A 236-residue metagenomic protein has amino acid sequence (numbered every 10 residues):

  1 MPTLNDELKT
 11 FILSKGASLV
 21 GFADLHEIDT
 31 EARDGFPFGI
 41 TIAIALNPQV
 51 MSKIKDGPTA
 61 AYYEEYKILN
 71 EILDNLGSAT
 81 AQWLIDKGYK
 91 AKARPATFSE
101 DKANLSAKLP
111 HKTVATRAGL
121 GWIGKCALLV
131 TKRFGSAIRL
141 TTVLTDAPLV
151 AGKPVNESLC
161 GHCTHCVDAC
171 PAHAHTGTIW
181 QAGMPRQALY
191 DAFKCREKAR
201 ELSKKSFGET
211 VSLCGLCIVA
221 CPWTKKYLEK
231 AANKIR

Functional and structural regions predicted by a protein language model:
M1-L69, L73: Non-catalytic, usually N-terminal nucleic-acid engagement modules in DNA/RNA processing proteins
T30, I68-R236: Catalytic cores of enzyme domains
